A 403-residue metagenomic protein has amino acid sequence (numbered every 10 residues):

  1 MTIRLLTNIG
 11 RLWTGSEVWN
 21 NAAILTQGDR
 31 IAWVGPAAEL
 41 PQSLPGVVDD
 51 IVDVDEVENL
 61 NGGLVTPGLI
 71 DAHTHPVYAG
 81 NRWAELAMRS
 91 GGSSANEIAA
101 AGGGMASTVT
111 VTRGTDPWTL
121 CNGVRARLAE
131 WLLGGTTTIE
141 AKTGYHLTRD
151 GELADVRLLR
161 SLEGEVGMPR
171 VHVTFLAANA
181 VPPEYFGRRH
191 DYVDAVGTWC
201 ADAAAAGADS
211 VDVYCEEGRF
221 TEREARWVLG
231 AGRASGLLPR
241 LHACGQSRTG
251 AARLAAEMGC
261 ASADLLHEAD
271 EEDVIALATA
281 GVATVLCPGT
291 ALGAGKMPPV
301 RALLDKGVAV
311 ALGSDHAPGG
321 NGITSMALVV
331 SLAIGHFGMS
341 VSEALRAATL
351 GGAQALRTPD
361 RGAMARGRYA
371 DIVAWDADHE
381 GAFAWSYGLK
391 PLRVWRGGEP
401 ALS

Functional and structural regions predicted by a protein language model:
M1-G46: N-terminal metal-binding scaffold of metallo-dependent hydrolase/deaminase domains
L5, V48-I51, E56-N59, V173 (+1 more regions): Conserved beta-strand scaffold positions in the cores of enzyme catalytic domains, especially in NTP/NDP-utilizing
I9, I24, D29, G62 (+14 more regions): Divalent metal-coordination and catalytic microenvironments
W19-A22, D53-V54, L389-K390: Short loop/turn microsegments at loop-to-beta-strand junctions
I51, L60-G123: Metal-associated gating/positioning segment near the N- to mid-region
A106-R125, A129, T137-T249: Metal-coordinating catalytic core of metallo-dependent amide/deamination hydrolases
L238-P239, G245-A363, W375-H379, L402: Active-site-adjacent C-terminal substructures of enzyme catalytic domains
A348-L350, R366-S403: C-terminal cap of metal-dependent C-N hydrolases
